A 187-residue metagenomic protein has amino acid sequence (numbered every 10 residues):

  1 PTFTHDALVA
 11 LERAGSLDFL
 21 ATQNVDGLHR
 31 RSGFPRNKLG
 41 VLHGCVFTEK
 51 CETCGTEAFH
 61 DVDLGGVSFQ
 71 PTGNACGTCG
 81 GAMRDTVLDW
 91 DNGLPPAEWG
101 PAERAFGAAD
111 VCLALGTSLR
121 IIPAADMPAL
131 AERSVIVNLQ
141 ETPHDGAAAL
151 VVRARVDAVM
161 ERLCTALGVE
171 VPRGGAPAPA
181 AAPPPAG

Functional and structural regions predicted by a protein language model:
P1-G187: Conserved catalytic alpha/beta core of Sir2/sirtuin-type deacylases, generalized to analogous enzyme cores that bind
